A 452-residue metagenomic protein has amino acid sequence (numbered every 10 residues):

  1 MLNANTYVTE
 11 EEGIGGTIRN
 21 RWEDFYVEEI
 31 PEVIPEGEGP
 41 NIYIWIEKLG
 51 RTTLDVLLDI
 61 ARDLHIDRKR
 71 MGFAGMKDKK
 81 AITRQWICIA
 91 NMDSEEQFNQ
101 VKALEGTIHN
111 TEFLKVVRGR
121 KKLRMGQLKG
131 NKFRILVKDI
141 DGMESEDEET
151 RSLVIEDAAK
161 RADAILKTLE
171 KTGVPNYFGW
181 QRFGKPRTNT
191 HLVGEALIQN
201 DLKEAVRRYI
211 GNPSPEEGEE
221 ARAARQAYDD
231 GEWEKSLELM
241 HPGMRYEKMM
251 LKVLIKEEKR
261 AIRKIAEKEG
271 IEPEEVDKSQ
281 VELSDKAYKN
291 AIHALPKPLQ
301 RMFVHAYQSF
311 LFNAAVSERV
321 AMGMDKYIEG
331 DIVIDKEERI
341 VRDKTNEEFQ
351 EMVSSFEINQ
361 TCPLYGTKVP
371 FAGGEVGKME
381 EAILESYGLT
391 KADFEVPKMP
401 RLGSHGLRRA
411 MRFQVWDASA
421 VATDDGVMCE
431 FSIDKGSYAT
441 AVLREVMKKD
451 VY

Functional and structural regions predicted by a protein language model:
M1-G37, N41, L49, D63-E430 (+3 more regions): Extended, charged/glycine-rich binding lobes that contact polyanionic ligands
Y43-W45, L57-L58: TRNA-binding/sensing appendages of the translation machinery
I46-T52: Short, surface-exposed ligand-recognition loops at beta-strand->loop->(often short) alpha-helix junctions that present
T52-D59, L443: Ser/Thr-Pro-rich, acidic low-complexity intrinsically disordered regions of eukaryotic RNA-binding
S437-A441: Pseudouridine synthase
